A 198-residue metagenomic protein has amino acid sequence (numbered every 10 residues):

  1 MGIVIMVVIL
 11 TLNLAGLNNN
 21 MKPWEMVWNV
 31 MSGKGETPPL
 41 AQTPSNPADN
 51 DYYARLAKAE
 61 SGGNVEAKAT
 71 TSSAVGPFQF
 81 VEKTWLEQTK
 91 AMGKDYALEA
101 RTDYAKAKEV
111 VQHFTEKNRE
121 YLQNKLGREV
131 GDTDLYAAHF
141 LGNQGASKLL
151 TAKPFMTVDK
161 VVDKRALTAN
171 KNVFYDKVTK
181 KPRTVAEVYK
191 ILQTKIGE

Functional and structural regions predicted by a protein language model:
G2, I9-N64, Y104-L126: Export/targeting segments at the very N-terminus of extracytoplasmic proteins
S45-N50, T70-F78, A100-K108, R128-D132 (+1 more regions): Solvent-exposed, acidic/flexible segments
R55-K58, P77-Q79, Y136-A137: Structural recognition of the beta-strand scaffold that forms the well-ordered cores of secreted hydrolase catalytic
V65-A67, K148: Short, hydrophobic secondary-structure boundary micro-motifs
K68-A91, P154-V162: Short, surface-exposed glycine/acidic/tryptophan-bearing loops
E82-K148: Alpha-helical segment that forms one wall of the substrate-binding/catalytic cleft in peptidoglycan-active domains
T133-A186: Catalytic and substrate-binding regions of cell-wall glycan-acting enzymes that process beta-1,4-linked
K181-E198: A hydrophobic membrane-anchoring alpha-helix module
